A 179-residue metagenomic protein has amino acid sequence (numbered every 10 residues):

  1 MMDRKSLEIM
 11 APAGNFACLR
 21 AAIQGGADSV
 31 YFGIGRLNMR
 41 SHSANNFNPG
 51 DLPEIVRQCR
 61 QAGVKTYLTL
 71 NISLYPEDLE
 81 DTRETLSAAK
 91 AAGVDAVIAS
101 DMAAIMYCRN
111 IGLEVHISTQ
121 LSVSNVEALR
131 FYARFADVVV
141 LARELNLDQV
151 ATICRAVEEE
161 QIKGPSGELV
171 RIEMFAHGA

Functional and structural regions predicted by a protein language model:
M1-A179: Non-catalytic helical/linker scaffolds that mediate oligomerization, partner binding, and domain coupling around large
